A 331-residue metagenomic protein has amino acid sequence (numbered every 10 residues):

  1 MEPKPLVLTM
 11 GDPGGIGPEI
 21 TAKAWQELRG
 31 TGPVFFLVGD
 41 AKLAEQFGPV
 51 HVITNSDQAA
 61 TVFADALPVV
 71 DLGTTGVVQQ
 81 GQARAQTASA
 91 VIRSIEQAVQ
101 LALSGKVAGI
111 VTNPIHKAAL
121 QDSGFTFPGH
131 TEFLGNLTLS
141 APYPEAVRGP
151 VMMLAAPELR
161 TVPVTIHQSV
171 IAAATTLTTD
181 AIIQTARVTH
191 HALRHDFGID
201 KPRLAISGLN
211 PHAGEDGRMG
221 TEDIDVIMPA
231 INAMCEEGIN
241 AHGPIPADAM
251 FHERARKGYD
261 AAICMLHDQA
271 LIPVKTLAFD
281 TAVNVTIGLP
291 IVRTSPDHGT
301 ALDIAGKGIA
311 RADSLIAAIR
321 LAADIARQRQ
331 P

Functional and structural regions predicted by a protein language model:
M1-F133, L139, T176-M265, Q269-N284 (+3 more regions): Contiguous, glycine/small-aliphatic-enriched amphipathic segments in soluble metabolic enzymes
V34-F35, T131, P150-V151, R160-V162: Small-molecule pocket liners
T126-P128, E145, P163: Active-site loop-to-helix "anion-binding N-cap" substructures in soluble metabolic enzymes
G135-V151, A155: FAD-binding core/adjacent interface of flavoenzyme oxidoreductases
M153-T176, I183: Ligand-binding beta-strand-loop-alpha-helix segment within the catalytic cores of soluble metabolic enzymes
I166, I291-R293: Short beta-strand elements
